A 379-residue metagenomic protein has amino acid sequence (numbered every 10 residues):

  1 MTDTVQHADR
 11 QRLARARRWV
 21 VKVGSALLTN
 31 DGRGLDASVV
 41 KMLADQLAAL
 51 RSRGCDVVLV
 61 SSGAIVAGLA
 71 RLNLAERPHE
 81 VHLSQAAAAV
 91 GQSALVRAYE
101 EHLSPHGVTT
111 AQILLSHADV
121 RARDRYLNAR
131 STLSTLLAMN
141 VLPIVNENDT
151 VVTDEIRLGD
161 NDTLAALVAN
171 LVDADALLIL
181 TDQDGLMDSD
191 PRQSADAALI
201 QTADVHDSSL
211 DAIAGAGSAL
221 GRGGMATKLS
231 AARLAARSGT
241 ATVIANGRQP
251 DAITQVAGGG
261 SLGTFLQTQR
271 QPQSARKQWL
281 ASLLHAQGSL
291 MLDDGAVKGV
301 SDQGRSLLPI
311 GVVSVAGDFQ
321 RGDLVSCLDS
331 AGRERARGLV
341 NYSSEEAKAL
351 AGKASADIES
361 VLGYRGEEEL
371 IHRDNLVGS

Functional and structural regions predicted by a protein language model:
T2-E76, V81-T109, I113-S379: C-terminal catalytic "cap/lid" subdomain
